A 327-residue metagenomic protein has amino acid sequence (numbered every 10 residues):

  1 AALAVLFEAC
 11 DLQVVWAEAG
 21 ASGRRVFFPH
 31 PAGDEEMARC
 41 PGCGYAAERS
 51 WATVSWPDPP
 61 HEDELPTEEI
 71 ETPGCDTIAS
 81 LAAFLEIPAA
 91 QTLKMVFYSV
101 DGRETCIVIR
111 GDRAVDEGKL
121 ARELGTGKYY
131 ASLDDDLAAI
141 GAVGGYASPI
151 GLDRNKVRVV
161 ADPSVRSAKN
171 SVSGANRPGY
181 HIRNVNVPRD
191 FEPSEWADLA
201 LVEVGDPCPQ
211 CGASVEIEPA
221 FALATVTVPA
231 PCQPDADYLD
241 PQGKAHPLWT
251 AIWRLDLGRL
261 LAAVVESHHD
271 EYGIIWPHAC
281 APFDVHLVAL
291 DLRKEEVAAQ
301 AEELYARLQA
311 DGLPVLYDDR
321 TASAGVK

Functional and structural regions predicted by a protein language model:
A1-K327: NTP/phosphate- and nucleic-acid-binding module
